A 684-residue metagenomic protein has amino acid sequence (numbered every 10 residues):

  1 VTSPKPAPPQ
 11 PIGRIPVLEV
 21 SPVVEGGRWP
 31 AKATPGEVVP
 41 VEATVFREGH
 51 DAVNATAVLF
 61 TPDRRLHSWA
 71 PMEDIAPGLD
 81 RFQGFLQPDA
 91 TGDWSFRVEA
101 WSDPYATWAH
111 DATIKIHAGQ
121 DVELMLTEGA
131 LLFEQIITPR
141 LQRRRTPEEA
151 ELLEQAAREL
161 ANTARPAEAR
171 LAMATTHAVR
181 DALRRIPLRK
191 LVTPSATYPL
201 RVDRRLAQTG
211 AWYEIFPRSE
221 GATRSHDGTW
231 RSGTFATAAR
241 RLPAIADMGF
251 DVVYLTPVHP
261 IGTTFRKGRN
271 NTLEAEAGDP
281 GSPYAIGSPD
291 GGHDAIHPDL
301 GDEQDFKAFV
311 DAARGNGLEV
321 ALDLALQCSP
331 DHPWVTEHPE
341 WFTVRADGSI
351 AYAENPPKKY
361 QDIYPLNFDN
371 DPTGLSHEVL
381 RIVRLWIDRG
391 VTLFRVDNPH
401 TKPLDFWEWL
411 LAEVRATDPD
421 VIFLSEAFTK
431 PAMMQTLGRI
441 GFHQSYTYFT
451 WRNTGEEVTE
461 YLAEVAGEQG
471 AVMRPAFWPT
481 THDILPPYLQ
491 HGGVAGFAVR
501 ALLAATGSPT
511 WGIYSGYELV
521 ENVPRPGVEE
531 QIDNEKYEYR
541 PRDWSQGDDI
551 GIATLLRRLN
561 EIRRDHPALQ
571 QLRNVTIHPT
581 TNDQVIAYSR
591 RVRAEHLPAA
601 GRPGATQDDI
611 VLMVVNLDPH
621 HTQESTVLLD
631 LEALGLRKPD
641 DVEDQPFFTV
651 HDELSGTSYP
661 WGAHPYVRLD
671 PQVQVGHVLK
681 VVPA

Functional and structural regions predicted by a protein language model:
V1-A222, H226-D251, P260, A313 (+4 more regions): Carbohydrate-interacting/catalytic domains
Q208-G233, I261-A308, T336-T373, I532-P541: Aromatic- and acidic-residue-enriched carbohydrate-binding clefts of CAZyme catalytic domains
A211-Y213, V253-L255, V320-L322, F394 (+4 more regions): Hydrophobic faces of well-ordered beta-strands that scaffold small-molecule active sites in alpha/beta enzyme cores
L242-H259, A285-D347, A351, N367 (+1 more regions): Substrate-binding cleft of carbohydrate-active enzyme catalytic domains
Y254-T263, L324-P333, D397-P403, E426-K430 (+2 more regions): Short, solvent-exposed turn/loop segments enriched in Gly/Ser/Thr/Pro and often Arg
S329-E340, W407-E408, R415-A416, F428-E456 (+1 more regions): Substrate-binding cleft/loops of secretory-pathway carbohydrate-active enzymes
V344, N367-L437: Active-site neighborhood of glycoside hydrolase catalytic domains
E413-I422, E426, P431, N453-G527 (+2 more regions): Catalytic-core region of carbohydrate-active enzymes that cleave or remodel glycosidic bonds
